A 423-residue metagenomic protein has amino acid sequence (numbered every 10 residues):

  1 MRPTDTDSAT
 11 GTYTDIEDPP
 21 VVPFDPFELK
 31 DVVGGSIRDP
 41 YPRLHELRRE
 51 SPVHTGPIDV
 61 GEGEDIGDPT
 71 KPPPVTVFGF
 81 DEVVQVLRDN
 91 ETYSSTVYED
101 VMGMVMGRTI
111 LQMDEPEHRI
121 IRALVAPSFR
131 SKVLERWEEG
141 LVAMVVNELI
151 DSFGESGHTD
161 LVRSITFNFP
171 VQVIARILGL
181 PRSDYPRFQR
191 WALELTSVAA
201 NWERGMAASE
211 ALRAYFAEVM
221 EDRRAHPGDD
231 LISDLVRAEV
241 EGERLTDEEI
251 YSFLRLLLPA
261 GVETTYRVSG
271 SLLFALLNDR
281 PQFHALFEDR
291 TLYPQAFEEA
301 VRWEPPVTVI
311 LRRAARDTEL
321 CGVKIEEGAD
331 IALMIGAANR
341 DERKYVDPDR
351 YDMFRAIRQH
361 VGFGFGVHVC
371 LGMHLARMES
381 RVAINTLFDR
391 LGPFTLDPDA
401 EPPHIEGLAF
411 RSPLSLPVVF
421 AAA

Functional and structural regions predicted by a protein language model:
M1-A423: Cytochrome P450
